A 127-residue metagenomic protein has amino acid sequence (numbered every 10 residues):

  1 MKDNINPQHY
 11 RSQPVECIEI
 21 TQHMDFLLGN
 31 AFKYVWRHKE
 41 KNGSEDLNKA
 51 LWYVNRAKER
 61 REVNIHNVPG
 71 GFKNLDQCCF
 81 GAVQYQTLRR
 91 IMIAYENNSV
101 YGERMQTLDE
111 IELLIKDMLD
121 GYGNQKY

Functional and structural regions predicted by a protein language model:
M1-Y127: Intrinsically disordered, low-complexity regulatory regions that flank transcription factor DNA-binding cores
